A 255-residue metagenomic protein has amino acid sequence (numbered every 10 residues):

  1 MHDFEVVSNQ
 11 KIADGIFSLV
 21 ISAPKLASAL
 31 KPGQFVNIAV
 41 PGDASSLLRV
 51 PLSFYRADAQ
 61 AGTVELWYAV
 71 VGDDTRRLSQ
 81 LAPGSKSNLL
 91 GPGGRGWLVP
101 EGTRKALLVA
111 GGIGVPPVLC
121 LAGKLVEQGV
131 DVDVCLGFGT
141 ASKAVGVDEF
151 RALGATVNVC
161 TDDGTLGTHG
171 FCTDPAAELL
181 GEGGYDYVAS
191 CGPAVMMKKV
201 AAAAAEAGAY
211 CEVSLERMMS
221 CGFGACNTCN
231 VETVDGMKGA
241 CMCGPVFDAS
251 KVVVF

Functional and structural regions predicted by a protein language model:
H2-P83: Ferredoxin-reductase
S8, R56, V159-T161, V213 (+1 more regions): Structural signal for conserved beta-strand scaffold positions within catalytic alpha/beta enzyme cores
D43-S53, G94-E101, C241: Short, Lys/Arg- and Gly-enriched loop/turn segments at beta-strand edges
D73-E216: FNR/FR-type flavoprotein reductase catalytic core
P117, A194, E216-P245: Local cysteine-cluster metal-coordination motifs and their immediate loop/turn environment, predominantly Fe-S cluster
M242-F255: Short microdomains enriched in Cys/His and/or Lys/Arg
